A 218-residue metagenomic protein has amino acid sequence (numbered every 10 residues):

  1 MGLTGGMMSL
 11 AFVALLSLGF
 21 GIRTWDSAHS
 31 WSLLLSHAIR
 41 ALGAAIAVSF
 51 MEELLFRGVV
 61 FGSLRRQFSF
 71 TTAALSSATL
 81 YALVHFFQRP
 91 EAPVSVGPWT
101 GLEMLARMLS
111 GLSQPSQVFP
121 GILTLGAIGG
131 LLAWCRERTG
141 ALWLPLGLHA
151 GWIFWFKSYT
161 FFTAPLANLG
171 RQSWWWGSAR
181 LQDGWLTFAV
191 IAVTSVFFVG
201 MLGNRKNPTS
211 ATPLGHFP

Functional and structural regions predicted by a protein language model:
M1-L15, A28-A38, G62-A78, A179-F188 (+1 more regions): Interfacial transmembrane-helix boundary/kink motif in multi-pass membrane proteins
G5, S9-V13, S77, Y81-Q88 (+3 more regions): Alpha-helical transmembrane segments of multipass membrane proteins
L18-R23, F87-P98, T160-L166: Membrane-helix interface motif
R40-M51, M108-I128, R180-V193: Hydrophobic alpha-helical transmembrane segments
A47, M51-L64, G126-G151, V190-R205: Transmembrane alpha-helical segments in integral membrane proteins
M51-L83, F87-T100, W134-A141: Membrane-interface helix/loop boundary segments of multi-pass membrane proteins
A74-A78, A82-L83, T100-L102, R107-W175: Functionally important transmembrane alpha-helices
A150-P218: C-terminal membrane module of polytopic membrane proteins
